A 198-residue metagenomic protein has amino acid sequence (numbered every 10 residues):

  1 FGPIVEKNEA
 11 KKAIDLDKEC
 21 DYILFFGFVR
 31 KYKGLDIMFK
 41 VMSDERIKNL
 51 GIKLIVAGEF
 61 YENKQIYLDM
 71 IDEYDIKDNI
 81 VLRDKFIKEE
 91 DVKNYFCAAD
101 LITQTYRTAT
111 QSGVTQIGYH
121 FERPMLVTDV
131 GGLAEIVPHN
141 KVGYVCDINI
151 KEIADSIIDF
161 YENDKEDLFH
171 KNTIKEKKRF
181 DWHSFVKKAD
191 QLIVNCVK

Functional and structural regions predicted by a protein language model:
G2-L16: A short helix/loop element that forms part of the nucleotide-sugar donor recognition site in Leloir-type
D17-K33, F39-M42, L54-I55: Conserved donor-binding/catalytic core segment of Leloir-type glycosyltransferases
F26, G51-L68, K85: Glycosyltransferase donor-sugar binding loop
Y67-E90: Nucleotide-activated donor-binding/catalytic signature segment of Leloir-type glycosyltransferases, i.e., the conserved
N94-T110, R123: Acidic donor-binding loop of glycosyltransferase active sites
Q116-I117, V130-N140, Y144-V145: Short acidic/histidine- and often glycine-rich active-site loop of Leloir-type glycosyltransferases that engages
H139-K151, D159-D164: Conserved acidic donor-binding segment of nucleotide-sugar-dependent glycosyltransferases
K165-V194: A charged, aromatic-enriched C-terminal amphipathic alpha-helix characteristic of glycosyltransferases across folds
